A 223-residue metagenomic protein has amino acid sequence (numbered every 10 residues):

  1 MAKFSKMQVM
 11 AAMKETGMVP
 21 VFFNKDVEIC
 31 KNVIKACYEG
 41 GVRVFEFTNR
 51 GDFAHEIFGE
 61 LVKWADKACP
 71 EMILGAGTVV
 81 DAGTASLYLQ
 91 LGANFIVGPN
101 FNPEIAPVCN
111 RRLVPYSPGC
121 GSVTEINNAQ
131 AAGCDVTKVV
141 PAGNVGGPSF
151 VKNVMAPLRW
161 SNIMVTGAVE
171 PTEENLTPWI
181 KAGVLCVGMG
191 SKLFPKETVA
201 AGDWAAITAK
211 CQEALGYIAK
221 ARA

Functional and structural regions predicted by a protein language model:
M1-G75, V79-G83, L87-L91, K181 (+1 more regions): Conserved N-terminal beta1-alpha1 strand-loop-helix module at the mouth
G17-F22, F45-F47, L74-G77, I96-V97 (+4 more regions): Hydrophobic faces of well-ordered beta-strands that scaffold small-molecule active sites in alpha/beta enzyme cores
V21-K25, T48-D52, G77-D81, F101 (+4 more regions): Active-site beta-loop-alpha junctions enriched in small/polar residues
Y38-R43, L89-I96, N110-S117, A131-V136 (+2 more regions): Glycine-enriched alpha-helix->loop->beta-strand junction motifs that scaffold or abut catalytic
R43, I96-I105, K138-G147, G183-W204: Glycine-rich phosphate-binding active-site loops on the catalytic face of alpha/beta enzymes
R43-D52, T84, L89-L91, R112 (+1 more regions): Glycine/Thr-rich beta-alpha phosphate-binding loop at enzyme active sites
I73-G75, D81-G119, V123: Helix-adjacent hinge/juxtasegments
D81-L91, T124-G133, E170-V187: Catalytic cores of alpha/beta
